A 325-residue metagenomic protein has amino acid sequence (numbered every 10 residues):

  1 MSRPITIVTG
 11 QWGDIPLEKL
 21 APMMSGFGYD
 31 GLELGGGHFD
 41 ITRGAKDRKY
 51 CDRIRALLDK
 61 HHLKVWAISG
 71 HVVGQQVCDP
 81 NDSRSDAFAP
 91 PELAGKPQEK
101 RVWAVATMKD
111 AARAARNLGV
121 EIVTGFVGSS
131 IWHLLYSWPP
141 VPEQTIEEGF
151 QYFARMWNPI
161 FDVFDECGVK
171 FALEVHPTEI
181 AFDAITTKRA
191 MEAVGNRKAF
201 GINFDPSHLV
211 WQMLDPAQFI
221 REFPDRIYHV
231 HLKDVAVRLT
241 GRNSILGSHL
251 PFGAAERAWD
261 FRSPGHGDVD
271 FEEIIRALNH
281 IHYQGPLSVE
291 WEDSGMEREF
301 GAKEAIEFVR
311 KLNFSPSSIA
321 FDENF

Functional and structural regions predicted by a protein language model:
M1-I15: Boundary/entry segment of secreted carbohydrate-active catalytic domains
M1-I5, G28-D30, D59-W66, L118-I122 (+4 more regions): Short, well-ordered coil/turn segments that N-cap beta-strands
V8-W12, G35-G37, G70-V73, G128-S130 (+4 more regions): Active-site beta-loop-alpha junctions enriched in small/polar residues
D14, E18-K19, M23, D59-K60 (+3 more regions): Active-site acidic/histidine proton-transfer and metal-coordination neighborhood in alpha/beta enzyme cores
E18-S25, A45-W66, T107-E121, D215-Y228 (+1 more regions): Short amphipathic alpha-helices and their capping/turn segments at secondary-structure boundaries
K19, G31-L32, I68, I146-D268 (+1 more regions): Acidic/histidine-rich catalytic cores of soluble enzymes
G35-R55, V127-L134: Glycine-rich, proline-tolerant flexible connector loops at the mouths of alpha/beta enzymes
R298-S318: C-terminal helical cap(s) of enzyme catalytic domains, especially alpha/beta-barrels
